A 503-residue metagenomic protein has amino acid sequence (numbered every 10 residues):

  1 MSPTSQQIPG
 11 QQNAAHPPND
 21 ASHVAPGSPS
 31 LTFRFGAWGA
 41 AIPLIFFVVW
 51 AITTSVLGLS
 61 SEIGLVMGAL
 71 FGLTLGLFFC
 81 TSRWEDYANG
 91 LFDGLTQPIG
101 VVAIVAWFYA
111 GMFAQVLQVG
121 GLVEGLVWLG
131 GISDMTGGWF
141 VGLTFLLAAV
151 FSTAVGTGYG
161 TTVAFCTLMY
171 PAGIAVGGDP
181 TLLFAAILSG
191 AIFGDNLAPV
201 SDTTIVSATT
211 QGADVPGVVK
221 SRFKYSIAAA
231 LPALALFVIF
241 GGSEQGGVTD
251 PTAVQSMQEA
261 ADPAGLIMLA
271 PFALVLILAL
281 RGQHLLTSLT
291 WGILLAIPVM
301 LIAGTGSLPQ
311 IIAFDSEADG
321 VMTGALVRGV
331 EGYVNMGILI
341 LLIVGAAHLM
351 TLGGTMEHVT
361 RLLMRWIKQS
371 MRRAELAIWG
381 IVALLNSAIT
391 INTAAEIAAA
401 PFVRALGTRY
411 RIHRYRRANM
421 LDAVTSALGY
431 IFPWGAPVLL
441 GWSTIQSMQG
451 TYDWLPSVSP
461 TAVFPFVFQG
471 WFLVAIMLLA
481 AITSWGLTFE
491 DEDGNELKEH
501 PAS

Functional and structural regions predicted by a protein language model:
P3, N196-P199, S207-Q258, L428-S503: Juxtamembrane and boundary regions of transmembrane helices in multi-pass small-molecule transporters and channels
G36-W50, S60-T81, A103-A110, G142 (+5 more regions): Hydrophobic mid-bilayer segments of alpha-helices in multi-pass membrane transport proteins, especially secondary
S82-W84, T96-G100, G177-T181, V206-V219 (+5 more regions): Juxtamembrane helix-boundary/capping and inter-helix hinge elements in multi-pass membrane proteins
A88-G121, G138, F314-E357, E375 (+2 more regions): Core transmembrane alpha-helical segments of multi-pass membrane transporters/permeases
Q97-A103, W128-L146, G173-L183, A261-I267 (+4 more regions): Membrane-interfacial loop-to-helix junctions in multi-pass transporters
I104-F113, M135-L168, M364-R404, R409-Y410 (+1 more regions): Hydrophobic alpha-helical transmembrane segments of multi-pass integral membrane proteins, predominantly secondary
G138-F151, G177-F193, R372-N386, I412-I431 (+2 more regions): Alpha-helical transmembrane segments of multi-pass membrane proteins
G160-P171, S201-A213, T360, N392-G407 (+1 more regions): Re-entrant/interfacial helical elements at transmembrane boundaries that shape and gate the permeation pathway
